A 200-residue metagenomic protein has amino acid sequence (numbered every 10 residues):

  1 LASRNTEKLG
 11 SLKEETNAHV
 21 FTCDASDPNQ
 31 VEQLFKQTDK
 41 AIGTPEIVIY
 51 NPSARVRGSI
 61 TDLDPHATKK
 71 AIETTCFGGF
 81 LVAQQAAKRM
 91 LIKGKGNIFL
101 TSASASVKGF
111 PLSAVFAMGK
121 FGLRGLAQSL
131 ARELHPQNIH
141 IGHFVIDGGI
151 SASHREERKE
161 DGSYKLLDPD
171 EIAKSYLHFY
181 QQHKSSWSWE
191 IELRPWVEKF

Functional and structural regions predicted by a protein language model:
L1-G10: Conserved glycine-rich Rossmann-like NAD(P)H-binding loop of the short-chain dehydrogenase/reductase
T6-E7, T22-L34, P65: The beta1-alpha1 cofactor-binding region of Rossmann-like NAD(H)/NADP(H)-dependent oxidoreductases
T44-P45, S59, M90-A103, P136-I139: Active-site loop of short-chain dehydrogenase/reductase
P45-S53, T75, L100, G142: Rossmann-fold scaffold of SDR-type NAD(P)-dependent oxidoreductases
A54, T61-F80, F99, L123: Catalytic Tyr-X3-Lys loop
A83-Q84, Q128: A short, exposed helix-loop element centered on a Lys and neighboring polar residues
N97-G122, Q128, R132-H135, I150: Catalytic loop of short-chain dehydrogenase/reductase
P136-S151, R158-F200: C-terminal helical subdomain
